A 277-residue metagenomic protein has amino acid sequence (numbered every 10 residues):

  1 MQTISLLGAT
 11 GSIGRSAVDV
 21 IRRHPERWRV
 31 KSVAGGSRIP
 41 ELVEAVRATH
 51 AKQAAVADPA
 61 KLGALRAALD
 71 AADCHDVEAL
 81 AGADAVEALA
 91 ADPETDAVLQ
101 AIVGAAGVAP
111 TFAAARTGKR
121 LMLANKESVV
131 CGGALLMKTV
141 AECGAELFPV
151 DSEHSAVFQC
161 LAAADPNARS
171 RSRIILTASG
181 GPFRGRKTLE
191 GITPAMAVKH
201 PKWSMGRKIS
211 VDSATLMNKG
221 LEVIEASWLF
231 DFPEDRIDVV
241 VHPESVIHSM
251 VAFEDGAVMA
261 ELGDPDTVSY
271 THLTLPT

Functional and structural regions predicted by a protein language model:
M1-A54: N-terminal Rossmann-like dinucleotide-binding module
T10, V46, V98, G118 (+2 more regions): Residue-level signal for inorganic ion chemistry
K31-A72, V77-E78, A83-E87: Glycine-rich nucleotide/cofactor/substrate-binding loop typically near the N-terminus or early in the first domain
A81-A114: Beta-loop-alpha module in the N-terminal Rossmann-like domain of NAD(P)-dependent dehydrogenases, especially those
I102, K119-V130: ADP-ribose/adenylate-binding Rossmann-like module
V108, F112-T117, G133-A197: Rossmann-like NAD(P)H-binding beta-loop-alpha module
S170-D266: Internal nucleotide-binding/catalytic subdomain
T271-T277: Conserved small/polar residues in nucleotide/adenosyl-binding loops
